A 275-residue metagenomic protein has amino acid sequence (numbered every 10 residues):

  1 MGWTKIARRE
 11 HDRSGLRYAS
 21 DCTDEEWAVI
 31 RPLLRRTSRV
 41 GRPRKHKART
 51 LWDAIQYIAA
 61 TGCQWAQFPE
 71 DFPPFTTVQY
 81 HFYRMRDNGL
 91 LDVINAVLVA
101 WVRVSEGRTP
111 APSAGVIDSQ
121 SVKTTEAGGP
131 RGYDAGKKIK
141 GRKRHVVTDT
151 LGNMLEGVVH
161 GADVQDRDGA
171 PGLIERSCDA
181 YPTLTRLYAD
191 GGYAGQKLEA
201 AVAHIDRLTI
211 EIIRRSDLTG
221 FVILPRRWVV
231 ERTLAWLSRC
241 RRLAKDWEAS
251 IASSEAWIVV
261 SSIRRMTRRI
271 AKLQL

Functional and structural regions predicted by a protein language model:
M1-L275: Short alpha-helical elements
